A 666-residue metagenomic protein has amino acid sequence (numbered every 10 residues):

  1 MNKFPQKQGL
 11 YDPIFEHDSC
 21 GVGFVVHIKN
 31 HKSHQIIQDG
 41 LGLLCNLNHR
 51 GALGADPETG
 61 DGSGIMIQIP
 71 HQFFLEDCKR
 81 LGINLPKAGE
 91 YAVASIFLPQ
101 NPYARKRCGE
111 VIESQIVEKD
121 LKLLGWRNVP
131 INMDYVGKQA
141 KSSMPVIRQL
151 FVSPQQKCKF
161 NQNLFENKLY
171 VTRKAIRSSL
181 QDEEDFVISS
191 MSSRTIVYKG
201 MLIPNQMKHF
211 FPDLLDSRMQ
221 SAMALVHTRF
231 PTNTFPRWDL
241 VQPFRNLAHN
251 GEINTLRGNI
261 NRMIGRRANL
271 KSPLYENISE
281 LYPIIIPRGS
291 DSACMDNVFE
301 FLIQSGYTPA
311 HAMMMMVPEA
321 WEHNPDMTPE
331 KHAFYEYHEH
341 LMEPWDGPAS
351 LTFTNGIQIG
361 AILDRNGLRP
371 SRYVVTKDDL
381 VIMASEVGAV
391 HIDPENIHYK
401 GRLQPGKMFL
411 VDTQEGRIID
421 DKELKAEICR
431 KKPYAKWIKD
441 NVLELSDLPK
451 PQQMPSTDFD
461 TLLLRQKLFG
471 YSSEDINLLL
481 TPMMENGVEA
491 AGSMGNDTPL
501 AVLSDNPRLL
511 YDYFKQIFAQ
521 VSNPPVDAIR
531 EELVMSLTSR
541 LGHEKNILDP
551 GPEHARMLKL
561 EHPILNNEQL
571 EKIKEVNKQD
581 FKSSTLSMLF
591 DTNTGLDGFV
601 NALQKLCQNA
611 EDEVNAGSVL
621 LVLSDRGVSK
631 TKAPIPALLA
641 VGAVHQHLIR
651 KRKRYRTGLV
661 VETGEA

Functional and structural regions predicted by a protein language model:
M1, K29-K32, S217-M219, Q304-A310 (+2 more regions): Secondary-structure transition/capping motifs at alpha-helix termini and the adjoining loop/turn into the next element
M1-E553, N566, V576-N577: Conserved short alpha-helical segments that host acidic/polar catalytic motifs at enzyme active sites
K7-P13, R288, C294-V298, N567-Q579 (+2 more regions): Structured alpha-helical segments in the cores of large, soluble enzyme domains
G9, K29, S33, P236-L240 (+4 more regions): Alpha-helix N-cap/helix-initiation motif
L44-P57, L606-K630: Amphipathic alpha-helical packing elements
Y275-S279, W321, K578-G598, L623-V628 (+1 more regions): Gly-rich Lys/Arg/Thr-decorated short loops/hinges at beta-loop-alpha junctions or inter-strand turns that position
Q516, Q520, L533-K605, N609-V614: Active-site cores of enzymes that catalyze phosphoryl transfer or operate on phosphate-rich substrates
G595-G598, E613-L648, K653-A666: Conserved structured catalytic cores and adjacent interaction surfaces of nucleotide-binding/hydrolyzing enzymes
